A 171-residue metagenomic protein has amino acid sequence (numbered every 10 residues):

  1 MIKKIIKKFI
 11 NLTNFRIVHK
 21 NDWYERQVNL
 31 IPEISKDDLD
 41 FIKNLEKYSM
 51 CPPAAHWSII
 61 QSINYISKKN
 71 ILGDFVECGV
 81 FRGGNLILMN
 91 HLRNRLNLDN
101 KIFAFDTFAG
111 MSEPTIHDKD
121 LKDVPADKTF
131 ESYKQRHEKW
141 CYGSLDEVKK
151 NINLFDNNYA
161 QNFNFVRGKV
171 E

Functional and structural regions predicted by a protein language model:
M1-K43: Membrane-proximal basic amphipathic "stem/tether" segments
F9, T13, I63-I66, R93: Generic structural signal for hydrophobic core residues of well-folded globular domains
R26-P53, K69-E171: S-adenosylmethionine/decaboxylated-SAM
W57-N70: Conserved alpha-helix/loop element of class I SAM-dependent methyltransferases that forms part of the SAM/SAH-binding
